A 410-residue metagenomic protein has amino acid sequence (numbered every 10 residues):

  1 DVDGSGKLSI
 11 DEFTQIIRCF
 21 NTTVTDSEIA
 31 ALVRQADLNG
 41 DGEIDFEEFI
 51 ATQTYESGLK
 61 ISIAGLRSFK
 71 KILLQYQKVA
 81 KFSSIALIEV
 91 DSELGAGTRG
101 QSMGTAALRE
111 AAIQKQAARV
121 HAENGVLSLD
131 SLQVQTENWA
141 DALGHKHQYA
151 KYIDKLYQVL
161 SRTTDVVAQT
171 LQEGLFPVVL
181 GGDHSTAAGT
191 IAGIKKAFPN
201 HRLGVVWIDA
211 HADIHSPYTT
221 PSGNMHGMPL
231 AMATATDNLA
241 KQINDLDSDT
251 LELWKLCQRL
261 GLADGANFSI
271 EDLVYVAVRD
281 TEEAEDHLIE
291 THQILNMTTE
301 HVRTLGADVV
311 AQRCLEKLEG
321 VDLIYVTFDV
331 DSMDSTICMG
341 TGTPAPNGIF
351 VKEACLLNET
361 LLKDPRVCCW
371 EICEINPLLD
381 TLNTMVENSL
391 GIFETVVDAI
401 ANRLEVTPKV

Functional and structural regions predicted by a protein language model:
D1-S5, I10-Q15, F46: Eukaryote-specific detector of the first structured module of a protein
G4-K7, A31, G40: Conserved tryptophan-centered aromatic signature that marks the ligand-binding surface of SH3 and related Trp-rich
K7, E43, N267: Short aromatic/basic micro-patch
C19-T23, R34-Y76: EF-hand and EF-hand-like Ca2+-sensor regions
Y76, A80-V410: Conserved alpha-helical scaffold segments that buttress catalytic/binding sites
